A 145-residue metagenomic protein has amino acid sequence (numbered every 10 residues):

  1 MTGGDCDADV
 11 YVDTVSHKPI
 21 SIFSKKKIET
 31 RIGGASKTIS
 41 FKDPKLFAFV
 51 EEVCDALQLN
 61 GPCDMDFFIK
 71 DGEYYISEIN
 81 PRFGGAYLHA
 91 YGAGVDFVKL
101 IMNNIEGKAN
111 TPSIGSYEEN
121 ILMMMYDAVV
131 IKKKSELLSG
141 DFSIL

Functional and structural regions predicted by a protein language model:
M1-Q58, N80-N103, G115, D127: ATP-dependent carboxylate/phosphate-activation module, predominantly the ATP-grasp catalytic core and closely related
C6-A8, C63-M65, S77: Change "...and in nucleic-acid phosphodiester-cleaving endonucleases..." to "...and in nucleic-acid processing enzymes
A56-G61, A109: Surface-exposed helix-capping loop/turn segments at secondary-structure junctions
N60-D71: A short glycine-rich, hydrophobically flanked beta-strand micro-motif that places a catalytic Asp/Glu for divalent metal
K70, K99-L145: Peripheral (often C-terminal) accessory segments that flank ATP-dependent C-N-forming ligase machineries
E73-Y75: Conserved protein kinase catalytic/activation segment
